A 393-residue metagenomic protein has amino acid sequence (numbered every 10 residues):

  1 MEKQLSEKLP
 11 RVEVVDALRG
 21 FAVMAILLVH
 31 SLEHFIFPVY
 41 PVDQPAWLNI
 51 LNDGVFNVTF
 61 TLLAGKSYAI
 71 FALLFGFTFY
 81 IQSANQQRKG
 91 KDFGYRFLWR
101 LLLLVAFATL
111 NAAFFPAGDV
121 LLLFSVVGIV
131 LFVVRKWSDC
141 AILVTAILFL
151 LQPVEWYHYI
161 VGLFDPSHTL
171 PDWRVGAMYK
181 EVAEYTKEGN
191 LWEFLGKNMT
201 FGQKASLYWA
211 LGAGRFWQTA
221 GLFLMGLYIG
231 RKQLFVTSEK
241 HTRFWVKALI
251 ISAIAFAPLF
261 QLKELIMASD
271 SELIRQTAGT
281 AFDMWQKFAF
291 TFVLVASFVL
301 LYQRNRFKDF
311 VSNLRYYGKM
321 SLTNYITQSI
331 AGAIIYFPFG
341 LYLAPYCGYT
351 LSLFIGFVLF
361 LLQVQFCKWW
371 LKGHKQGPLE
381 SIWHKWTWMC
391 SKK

Functional and structural regions predicted by a protein language model:
E2-F75: N-terminal signal-anchor module of multipass membrane proteins
P10-L18, A22-V23, V246-L249, Y302-A331 (+1 more regions): Functional transmembrane helices that form membrane-embedded active or gating regions
W47-T61, L191-Y208, D270-T277: Juxtamembrane membrane-water interface segments that cap and precede transmembrane helices
A69-A84, V120-V133, G214-T237, Q286-N305: Specific transmembrane alpha-helix
Y80-H158: Internal alpha-helical transmembrane segments
D92-G94, F132-T145, Y228-I250: Solvent-exposed interhelical
I147-L227: Long hydrophobic alpha-helical segments that form multi-pass transmembrane helix bundles in integral membrane proteins
I274-K372: Alpha-helical transmembrane segments of multi-pass integral membrane proteins
